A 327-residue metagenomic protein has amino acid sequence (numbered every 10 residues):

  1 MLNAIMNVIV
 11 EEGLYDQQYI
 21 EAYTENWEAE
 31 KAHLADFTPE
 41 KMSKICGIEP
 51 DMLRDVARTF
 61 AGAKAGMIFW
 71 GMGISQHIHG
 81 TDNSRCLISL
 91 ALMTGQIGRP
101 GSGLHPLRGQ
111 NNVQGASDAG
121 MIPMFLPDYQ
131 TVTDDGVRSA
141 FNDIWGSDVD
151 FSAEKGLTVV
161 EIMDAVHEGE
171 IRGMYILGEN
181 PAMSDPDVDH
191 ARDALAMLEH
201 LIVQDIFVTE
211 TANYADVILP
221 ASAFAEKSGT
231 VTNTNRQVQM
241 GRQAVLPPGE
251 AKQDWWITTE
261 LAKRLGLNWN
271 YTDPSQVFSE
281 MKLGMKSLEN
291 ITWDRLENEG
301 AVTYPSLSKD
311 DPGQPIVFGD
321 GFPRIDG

Functional and structural regions predicted by a protein language model:
M1-N112, L126, V132-P323: Cofactor-pocket helix-loop regions in the catalytic cores of large enzyme subunits
Q114-A116: Extracellular/periplasmic loop regions
D118-A119, E289: Short alpha-helix boundary/capping motifs
I122: Cofactor-binding active-site loop characterized by glycine-rich and histidine/acidic residues
